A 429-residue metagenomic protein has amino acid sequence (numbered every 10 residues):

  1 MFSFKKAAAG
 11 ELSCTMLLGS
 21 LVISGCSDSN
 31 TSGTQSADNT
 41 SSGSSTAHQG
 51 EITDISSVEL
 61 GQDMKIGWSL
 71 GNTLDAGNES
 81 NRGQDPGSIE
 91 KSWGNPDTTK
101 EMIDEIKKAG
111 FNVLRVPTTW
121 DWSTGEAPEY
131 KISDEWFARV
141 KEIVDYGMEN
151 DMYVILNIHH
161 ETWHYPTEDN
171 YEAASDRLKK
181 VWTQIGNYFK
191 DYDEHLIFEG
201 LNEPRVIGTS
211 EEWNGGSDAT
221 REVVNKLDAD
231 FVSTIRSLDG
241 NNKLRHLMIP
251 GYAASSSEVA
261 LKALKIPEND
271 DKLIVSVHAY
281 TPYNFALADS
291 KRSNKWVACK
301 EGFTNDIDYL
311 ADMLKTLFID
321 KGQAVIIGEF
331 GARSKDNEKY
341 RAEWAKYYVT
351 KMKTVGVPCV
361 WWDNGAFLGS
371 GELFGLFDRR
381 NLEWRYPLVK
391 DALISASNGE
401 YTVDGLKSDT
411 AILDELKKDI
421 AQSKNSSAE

Functional and structural regions predicted by a protein language model:
M1-E11: Bacterial Sec-dependent N-terminal signal peptides
V22-G25: C-terminal motif of bacterial Sec signal peptides marking the signal peptidase cleavage site
S27-S29: Bacterial signal peptide processing site
G43-V113: N-terminal carbohydrate-binding accessory modules
G71-T98, E126-I132, N170, N284-D306: Acidic/histidine-rich helix-loop elements that form or flank divalent-metal/phosphate-binding sites at the catalytic
G94-T98, M102-N112, E129-I158, T167-G200 (+1 more regions): An active-site-proximal structural segment forming one wall of the substrate-binding cleft that immediately precedes
D176-G302, D308, D312-R333, T354-V357: Active-site region of glycoside hydrolase catalytic domains
D308-E383: Substrate-binding cleft of secreted/luminal carbohydrate-active enzymes
